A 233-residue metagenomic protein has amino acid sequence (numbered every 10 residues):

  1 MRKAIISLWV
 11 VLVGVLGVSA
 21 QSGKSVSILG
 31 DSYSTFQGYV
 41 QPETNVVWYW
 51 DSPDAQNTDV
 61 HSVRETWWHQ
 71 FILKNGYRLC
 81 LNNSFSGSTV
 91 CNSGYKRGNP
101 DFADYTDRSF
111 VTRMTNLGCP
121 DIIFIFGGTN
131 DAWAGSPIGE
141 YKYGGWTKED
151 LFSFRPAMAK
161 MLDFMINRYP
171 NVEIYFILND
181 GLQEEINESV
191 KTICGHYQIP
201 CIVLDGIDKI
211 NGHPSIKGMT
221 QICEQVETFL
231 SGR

Functional and structural regions predicted by a protein language model:
M1-V63, I72-K74, N116-G118, P170 (+1 more regions): N-terminal secretory targeting modules
V11-G14, A20, S27, S84 (+3 more regions): Generic detector of intrinsically disordered, low-complexity, polar/charged segments
S22, D101-R233: Alpha-helical cap/lid subdomain in secreted, periplasmic, or secretory-pathway luminal O-acyl-processing enzymes
G30-S32, S84, D180: A mature extracytoplasmic/lumenal domain signature
S34-F36, C91, A132, I222: Short, electropositive, low-hydrophobicity segments enriched in small/polar residues
P42-G139, H213: Conserved SGNH/GDSL esterase-like catalytic core that processes O-acyl groups on lipids and polysaccharides
